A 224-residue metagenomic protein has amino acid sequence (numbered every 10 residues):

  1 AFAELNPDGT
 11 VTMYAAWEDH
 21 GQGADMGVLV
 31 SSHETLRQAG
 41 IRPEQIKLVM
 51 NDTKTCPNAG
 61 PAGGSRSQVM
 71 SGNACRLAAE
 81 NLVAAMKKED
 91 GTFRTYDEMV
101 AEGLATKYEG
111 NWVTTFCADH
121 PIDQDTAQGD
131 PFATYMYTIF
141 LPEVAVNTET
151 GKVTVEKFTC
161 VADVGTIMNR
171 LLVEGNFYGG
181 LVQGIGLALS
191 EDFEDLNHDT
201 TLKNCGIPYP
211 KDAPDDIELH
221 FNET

Functional and structural regions predicted by a protein language model:
A1-E4, I207-Y209: Accessory "access/gating" subregions that flank catalytic or transport cores
E4-T10: Glycine-rich phosphate/diphosphate-binding loops that line cofactor/substrate pockets in enzymes
V11-W17, P131: Cysteine-centered functional microenvironments
W17-E18, G64: Short beta->alpha junction loops/turns
G27: Flexible, small-/acidic-enriched active-site or ligand-binding loops
S31-T224: C-terminal catalytic domains of large/alpha subunits in multi-subunit enzymes
